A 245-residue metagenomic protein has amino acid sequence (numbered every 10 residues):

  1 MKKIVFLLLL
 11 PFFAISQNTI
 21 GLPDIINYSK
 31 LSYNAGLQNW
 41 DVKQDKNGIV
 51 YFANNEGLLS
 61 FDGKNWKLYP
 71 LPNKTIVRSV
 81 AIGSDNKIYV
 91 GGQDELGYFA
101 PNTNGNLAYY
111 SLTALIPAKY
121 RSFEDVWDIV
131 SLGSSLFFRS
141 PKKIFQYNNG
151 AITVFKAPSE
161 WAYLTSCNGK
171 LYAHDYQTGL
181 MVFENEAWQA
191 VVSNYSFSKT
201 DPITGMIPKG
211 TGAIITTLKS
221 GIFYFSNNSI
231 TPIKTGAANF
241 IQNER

Functional and structural regions predicted by a protein language model:
M1-R245: Carboxylate-rich, polar loop motifs that coordinate divalent cations or form catalytic acidic clusters
